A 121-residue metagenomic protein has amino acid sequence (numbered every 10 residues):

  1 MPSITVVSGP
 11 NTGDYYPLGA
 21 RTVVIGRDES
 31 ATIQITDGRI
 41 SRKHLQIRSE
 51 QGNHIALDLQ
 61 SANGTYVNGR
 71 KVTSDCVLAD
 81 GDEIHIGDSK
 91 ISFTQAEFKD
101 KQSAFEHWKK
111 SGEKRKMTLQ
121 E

Functional and structural regions predicted by a protein language model:
M1-P2, V6, S89-E121: Regulatory inter-domain linker segments that are low-complexity and enriched for serine/threonine/proline
T5, T12-D88: Forkhead-associated
